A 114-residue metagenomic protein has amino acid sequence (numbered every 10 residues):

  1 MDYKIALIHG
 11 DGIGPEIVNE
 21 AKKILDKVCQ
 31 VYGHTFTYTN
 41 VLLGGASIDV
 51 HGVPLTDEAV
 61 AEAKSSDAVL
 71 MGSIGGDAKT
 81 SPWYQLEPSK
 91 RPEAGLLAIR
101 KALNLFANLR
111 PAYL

Functional and structural regions predicted by a protein language model:
M1-G12, Q30, F36-T37, G45-L114: Anion-binding alpha/beta catalytic cores of soluble intermediary-metabolism enzymes, centered on
I13-V18: Short N-terminal binding/cap micro-motifs at the start of the first secondary-structure element
N19-K22, G75: Short, function-defining helix-loop hinge/capping sites that tune catalysis or transport
K22-Y32: Short catalytic helix/loop segments, enriched in acidic residues and glycine and frequently bearing histidine
L42: Residues at the C-termini of beta-strands that transition into short coil/loop
